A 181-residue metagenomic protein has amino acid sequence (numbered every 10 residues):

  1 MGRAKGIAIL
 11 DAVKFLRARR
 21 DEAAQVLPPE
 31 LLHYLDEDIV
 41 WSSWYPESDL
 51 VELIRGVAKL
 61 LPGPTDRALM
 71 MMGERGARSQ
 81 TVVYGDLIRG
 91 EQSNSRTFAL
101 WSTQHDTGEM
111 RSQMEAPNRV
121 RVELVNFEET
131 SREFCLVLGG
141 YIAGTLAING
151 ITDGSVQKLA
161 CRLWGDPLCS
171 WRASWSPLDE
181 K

Functional and structural regions predicted by a protein language model:
M1-L60: N-terminal leader/assembly segments
R20, L61, H105, L146-G150: A broad structural signal for alpha-helix termini and local helix breaks/kinks
I39-V137, G154-S155, A160-R162: Amphipathic interaction/junction segments at domain boundaries or subunit interfaces
L136-G150: Short, non-transmembrane amphipathic alpha-helical segments
V156-W175: Beta-rich nucleic-acid/ligand-interaction surfaces
S176-K181: Extended mid-to-C-terminal alpha-helical interaction segments
